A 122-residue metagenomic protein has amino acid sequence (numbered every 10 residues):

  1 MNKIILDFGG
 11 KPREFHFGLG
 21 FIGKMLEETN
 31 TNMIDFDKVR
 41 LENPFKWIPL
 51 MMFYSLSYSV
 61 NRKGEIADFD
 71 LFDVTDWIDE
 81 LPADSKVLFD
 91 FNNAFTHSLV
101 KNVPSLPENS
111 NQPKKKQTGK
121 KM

Functional and structural regions predicted by a protein language model:
M1-F8, P12, G23, E27-N43 (+1 more regions): Charged interaction scaffolds used for protein-protein
F15: Active-site-adjacent beta-strand anchor residues
F21, S57-N61: Conserved short hydrophobic patches within well-ordered secondary structure
K46-Y58, N93: Short, hydrophobic/amphipathic alpha-helical patches that form generic packing surfaces within helical domains
